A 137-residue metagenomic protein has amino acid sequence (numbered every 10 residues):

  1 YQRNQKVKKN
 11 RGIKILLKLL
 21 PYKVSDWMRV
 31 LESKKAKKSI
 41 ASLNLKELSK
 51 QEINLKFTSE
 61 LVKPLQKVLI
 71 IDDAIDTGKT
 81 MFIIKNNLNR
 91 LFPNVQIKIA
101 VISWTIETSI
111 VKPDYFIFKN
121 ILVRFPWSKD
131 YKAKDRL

Functional and structural regions predicted by a protein language model:
Y1-L137: PRPP-associated nucleotide enzymes
